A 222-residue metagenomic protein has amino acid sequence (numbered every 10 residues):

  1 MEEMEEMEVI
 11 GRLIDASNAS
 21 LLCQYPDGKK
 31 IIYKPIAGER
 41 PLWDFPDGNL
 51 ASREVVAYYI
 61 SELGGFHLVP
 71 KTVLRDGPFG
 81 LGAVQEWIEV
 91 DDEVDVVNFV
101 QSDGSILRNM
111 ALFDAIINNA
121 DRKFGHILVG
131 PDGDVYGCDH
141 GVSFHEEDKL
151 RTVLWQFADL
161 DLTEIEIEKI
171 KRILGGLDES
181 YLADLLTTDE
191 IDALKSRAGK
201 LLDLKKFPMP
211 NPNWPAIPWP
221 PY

Functional and structural regions predicted by a protein language model:
M1-Y222: Phosphate/dinucleotide-binding and metal-coordinating scaffold of catalytic cores in nucleotide-dependent enzymes
